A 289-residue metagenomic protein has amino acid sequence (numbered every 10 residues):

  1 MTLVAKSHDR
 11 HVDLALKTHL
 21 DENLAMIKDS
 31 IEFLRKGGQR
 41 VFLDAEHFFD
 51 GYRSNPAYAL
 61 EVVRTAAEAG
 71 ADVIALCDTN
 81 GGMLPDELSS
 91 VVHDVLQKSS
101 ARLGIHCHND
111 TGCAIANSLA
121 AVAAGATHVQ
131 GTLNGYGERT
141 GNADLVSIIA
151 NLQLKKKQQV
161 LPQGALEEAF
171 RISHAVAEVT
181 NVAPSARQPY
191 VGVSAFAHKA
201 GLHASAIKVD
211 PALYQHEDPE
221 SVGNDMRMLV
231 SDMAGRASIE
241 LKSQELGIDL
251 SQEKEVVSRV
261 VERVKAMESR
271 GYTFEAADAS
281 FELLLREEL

Functional and structural regions predicted by a protein language model:
T2-L103, S118-A126: Alpha/beta enzyme core
L20, F49-Y52, P56, D78-P85 (+6 more regions): Hydrophobic alpha-helical scaffolding
L60, G112-A116, N142: Glycine-rich phosphate-binding loop at the start of an alpha helix
L88, T140-S147: Histidine/acidic-residue-rich catalytic or RNA/ligand-binding cores of hydrolases and nuclease-related proteins
D110-L133: Small-aliphatic-rich amphipathic alpha-helix that forms the alpha element of a beta-alpha
A120-A123, A150-L154: Short glycine/serine- and small hydrophobic-enriched flexible loop segments
V129, A143-V146, L152-Q158: Contiguous mid-protein beta-loop-alpha structural module that forms a pocket-lining wall or clamp of enzyme active
A150, K156-L289: A mid-to-C-terminal "edge-of-domain" accessory segment
